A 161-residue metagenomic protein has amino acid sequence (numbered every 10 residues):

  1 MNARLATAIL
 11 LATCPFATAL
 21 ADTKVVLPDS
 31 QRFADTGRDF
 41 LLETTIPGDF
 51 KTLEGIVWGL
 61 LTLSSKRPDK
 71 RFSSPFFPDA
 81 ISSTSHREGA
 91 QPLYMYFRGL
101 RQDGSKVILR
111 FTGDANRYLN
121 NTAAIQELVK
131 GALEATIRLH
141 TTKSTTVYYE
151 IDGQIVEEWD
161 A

Functional and structural regions predicted by a protein language model:
M1-A6: Bacterial N-terminal signal peptides that target proteins for export
A8-I9, A19: Cleavable N-terminal signal peptides
C14-F16: N-terminal signal peptide c-region/cleavage motif recognized by signal peptidases
A19-A161: Bimodal "functional hotspot" detector
